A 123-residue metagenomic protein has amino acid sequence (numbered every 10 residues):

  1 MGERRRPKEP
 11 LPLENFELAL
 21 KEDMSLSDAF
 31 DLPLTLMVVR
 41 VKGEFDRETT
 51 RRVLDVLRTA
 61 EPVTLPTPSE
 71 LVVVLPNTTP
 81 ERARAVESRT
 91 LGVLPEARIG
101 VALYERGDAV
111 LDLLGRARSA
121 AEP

Functional and structural regions predicted by a protein language model:
M1-K8, E122: Short, low-complexity N-terminal regulatory "tails/caps" that precede and couple sensory modules
R6-D31, R51-D55: Short regulatory alpha-helical coupling segments that immediately precede and/or link into cyclic nucleotide signaling
L11, N15-L18, E44, E48 (+3 more regions): Charged, alpha-helix-enriched surfaces in structured cytosolic catalytic cores of large nucleotide-utilizing machines
F16, L20, M37, D46 (+3 more regions): Heptad-repeat coiled-coil signal-transmission/dimerization helices
M24-A29, G43-A83, G92: Conserved helix-loop-beta segment at the catalytic/binding core of cyclic-nucleotide signaling proteins
T35-M37, L65-T79, L94-A121: A short glycine-enriched loop-to-beta-strand structural element that forms part of the catalytic core of nucleotide
R84-V86, S119-E122: A polyampholytic, Gly/Pro-enriched intrinsically disordered region
